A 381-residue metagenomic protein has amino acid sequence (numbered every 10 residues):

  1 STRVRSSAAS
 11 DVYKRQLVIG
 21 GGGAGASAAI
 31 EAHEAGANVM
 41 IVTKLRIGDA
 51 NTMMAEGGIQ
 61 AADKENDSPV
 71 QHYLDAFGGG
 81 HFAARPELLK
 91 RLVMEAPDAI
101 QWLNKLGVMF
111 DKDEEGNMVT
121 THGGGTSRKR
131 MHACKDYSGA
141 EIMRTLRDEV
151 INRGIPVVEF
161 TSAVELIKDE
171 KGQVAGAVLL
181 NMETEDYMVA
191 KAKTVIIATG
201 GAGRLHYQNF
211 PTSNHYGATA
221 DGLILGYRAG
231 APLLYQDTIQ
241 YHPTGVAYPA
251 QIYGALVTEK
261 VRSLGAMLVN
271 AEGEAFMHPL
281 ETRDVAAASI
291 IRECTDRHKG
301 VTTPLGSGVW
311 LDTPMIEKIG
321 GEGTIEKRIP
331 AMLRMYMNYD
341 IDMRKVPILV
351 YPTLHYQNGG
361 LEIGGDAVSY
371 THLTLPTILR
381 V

Functional and structural regions predicted by a protein language model:
S1-A9, Y13, H372, T377-V381: Single conserved hydrophobic/aromatic residue that forms the stacking wall/gate of nucleotide- or nucleobase-binding
L17-M40: N-terminal Rossmann-like FAD-binding beta1-loop-alpha1 element of flavoenzymes
V18, G22-G23, R46, Y137 (+1 more regions): Residue-level detector of alpha-helix initiation sites
A35-M53: Glycine-rich FAD pyrophosphate-binding loop
I47, L225, A231-L349: An anion/pyrophosphate-binding glycine-rich loop and adjacent beta-alpha core in soluble alpha-beta enzymes
A61-R91: Glycine-rich active-site loop/strand segments that organize a redox cofactor
K105-D186, K191, A198, H206 (+3 more regions): Conserved redox-cofactor binding core of oxidoreductases
V164-V174, V178-L180, A331-L373: A glycine-rich dinucleotide-binding beta-alpha-beta segment and adjacent secondary-structure elements that constitute
